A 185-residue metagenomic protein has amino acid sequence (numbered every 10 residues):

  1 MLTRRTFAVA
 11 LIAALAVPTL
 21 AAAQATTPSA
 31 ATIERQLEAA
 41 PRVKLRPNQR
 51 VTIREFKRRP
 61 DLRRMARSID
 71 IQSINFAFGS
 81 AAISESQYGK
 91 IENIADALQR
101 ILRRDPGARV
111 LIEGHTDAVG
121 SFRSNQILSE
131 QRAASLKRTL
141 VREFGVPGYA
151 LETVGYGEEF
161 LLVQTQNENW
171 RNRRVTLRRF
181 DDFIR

Functional and structural regions predicted by a protein language model:
L2-R67: N-terminal targeting leaders that direct proteins to extracytoplasmic destinations
A16-T19, R100-R103, G145: A generic secondary-structure boundary signal that marks alpha-helix termini
A25-V43, D70-Q87, W170-V175: Charged, low-complexity, helix/coiled-coil-prone segments
R46-R50, R54-R58, L62-A97, D117-R123: Short, solvent-exposed beta-strand/turn patches at coil↔beta or beta↔helix junctions that act as interaction loops
A66-I71, S86, N93, D105-G107 (+2 more regions): Extracytoplasmic
S80-E113, V141-R142, L177, R185: Periplasmic peptidoglycan-binding/anchoring modules of Gram-negative envelope and division proteins
H115-R185: Periplasmic OmpA-like peptidoglycan-binding domain that tethers envelope proteins to the cell wall
